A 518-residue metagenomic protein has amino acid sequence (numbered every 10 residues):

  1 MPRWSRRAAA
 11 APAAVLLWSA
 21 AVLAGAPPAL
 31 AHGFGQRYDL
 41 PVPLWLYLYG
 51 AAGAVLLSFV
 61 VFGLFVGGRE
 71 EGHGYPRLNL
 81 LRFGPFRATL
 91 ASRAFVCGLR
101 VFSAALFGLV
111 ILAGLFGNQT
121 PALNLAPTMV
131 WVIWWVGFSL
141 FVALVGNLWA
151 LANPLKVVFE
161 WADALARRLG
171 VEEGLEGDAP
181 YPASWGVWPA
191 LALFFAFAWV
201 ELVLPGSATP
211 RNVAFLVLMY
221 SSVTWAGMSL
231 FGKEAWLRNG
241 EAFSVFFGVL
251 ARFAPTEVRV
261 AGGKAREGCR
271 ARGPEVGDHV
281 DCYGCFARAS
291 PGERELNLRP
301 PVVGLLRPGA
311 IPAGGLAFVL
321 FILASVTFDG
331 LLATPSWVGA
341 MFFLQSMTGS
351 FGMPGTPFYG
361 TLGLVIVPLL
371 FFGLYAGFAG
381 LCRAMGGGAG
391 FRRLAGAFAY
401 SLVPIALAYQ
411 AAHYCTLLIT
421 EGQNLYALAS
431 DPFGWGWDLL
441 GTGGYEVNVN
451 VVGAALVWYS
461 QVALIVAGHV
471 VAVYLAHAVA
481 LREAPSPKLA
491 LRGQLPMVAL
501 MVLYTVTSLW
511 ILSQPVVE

Functional and structural regions predicted by a protein language model:
A13-L17, A21-P41, W45-E295, F328-D329: Transmembrane-helix bundle segments that line or gate the permeation/cavity pathway in multi-pass membrane proteins
W18, F138-A143, L316-G330, S401-N424 (+1 more regions): Hydrophobic alpha-helical membrane-insertion segments
L23-F34, L112-Q119, T327-Q345, L418-P432 (+1 more regions): Membrane-helix interface motif
F34-A51, R87-A88, T120-W131, V303-L306 (+2 more regions): Membrane-interface segments at the starts/ends of alpha-helical transmembrane spans
L151-P154, V326-P335, L369-G380, I405-G436: Transmembrane alpha-helix/helix-exit interface in multi-pass inner-membrane proteins
L237-G377: Long, internal scaffold/assembly segments composed of regular secondary structure
L402-Q410, Y414-A467, V473-H477, P485 (+1 more regions): Hydrophobic alpha-helical transmembrane segments and adjacent short intramembrane/lumenal linkers of inner/organellar
T507-E518: Juxtamembrane boundary at the C-terminal end of a transmembrane helix
